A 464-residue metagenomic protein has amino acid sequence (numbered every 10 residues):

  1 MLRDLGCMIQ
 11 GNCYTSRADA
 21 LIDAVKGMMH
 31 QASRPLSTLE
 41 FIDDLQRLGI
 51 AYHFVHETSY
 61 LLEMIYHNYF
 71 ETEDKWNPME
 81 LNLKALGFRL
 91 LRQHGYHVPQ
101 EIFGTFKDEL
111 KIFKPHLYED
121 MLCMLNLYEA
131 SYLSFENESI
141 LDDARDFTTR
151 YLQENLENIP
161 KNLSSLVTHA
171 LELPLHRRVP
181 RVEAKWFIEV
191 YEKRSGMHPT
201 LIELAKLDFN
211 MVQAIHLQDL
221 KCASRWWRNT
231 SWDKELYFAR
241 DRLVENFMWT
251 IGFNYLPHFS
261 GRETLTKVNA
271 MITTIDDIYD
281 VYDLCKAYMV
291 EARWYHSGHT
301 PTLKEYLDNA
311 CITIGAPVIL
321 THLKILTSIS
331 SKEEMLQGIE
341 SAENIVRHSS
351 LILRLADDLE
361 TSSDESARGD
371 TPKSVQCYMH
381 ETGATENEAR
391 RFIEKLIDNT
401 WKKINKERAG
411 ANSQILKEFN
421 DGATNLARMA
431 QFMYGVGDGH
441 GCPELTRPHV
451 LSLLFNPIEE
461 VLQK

Functional and structural regions predicted by a protein language model:
M1-K464: Terpene synthase/cyclase
